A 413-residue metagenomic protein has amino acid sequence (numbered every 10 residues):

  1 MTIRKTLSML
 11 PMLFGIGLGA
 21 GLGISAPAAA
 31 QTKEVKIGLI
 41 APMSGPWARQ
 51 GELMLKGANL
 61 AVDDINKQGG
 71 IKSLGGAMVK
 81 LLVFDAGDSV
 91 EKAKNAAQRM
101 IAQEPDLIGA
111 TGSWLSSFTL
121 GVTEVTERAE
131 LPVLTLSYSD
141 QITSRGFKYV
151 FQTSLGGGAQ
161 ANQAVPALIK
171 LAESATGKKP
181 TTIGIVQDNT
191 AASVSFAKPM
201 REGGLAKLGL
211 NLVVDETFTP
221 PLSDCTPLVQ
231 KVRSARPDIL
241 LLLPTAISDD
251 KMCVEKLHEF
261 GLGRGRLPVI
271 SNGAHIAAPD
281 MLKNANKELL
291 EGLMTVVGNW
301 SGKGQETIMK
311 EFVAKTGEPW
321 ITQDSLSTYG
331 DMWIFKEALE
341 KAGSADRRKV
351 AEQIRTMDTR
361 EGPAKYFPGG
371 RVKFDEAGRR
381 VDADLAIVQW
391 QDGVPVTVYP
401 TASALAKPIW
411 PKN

Functional and structural regions predicted by a protein language model:
T2-R4, L10, A30-N413: Extracytosolic ligand-binding ectodomains
L10-G23: Bacterial N-terminal signal peptides
L22-A30: Sec/Tat signal peptide C-region and signal peptidase I cleavage site
